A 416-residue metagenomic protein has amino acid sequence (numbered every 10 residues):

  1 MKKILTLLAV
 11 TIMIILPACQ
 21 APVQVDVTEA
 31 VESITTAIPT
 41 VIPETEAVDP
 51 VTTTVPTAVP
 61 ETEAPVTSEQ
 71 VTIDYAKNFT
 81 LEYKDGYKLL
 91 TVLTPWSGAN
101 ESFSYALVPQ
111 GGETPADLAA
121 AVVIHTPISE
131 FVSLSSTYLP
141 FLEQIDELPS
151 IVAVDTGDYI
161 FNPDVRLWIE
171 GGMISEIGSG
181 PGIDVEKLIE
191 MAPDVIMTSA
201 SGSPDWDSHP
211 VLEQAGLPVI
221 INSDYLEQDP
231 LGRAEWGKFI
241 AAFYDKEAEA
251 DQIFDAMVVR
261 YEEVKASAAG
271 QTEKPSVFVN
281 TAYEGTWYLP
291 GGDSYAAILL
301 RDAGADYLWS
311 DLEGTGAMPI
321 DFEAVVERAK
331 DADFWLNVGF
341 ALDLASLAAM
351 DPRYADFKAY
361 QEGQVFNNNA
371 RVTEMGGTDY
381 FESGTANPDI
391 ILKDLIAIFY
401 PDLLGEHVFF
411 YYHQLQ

Functional and structural regions predicted by a protein language model:
M1-L5: Positively charged n-region of N-terminal signal peptides that target proteins for export
L8: Iron-sulfur (Fe-S) cluster-binding modules
T11-I12: Repetitive helical segments and hydrophobic/amphipathic motifs
I15-A18: C-terminal motif of bacterial Sec signal peptides marking the signal peptidase cleavage site
Q20-I34, I38-I42, A47-Q416: N-terminal ligand-binding lobe of clamshell/alpha-beta domains
